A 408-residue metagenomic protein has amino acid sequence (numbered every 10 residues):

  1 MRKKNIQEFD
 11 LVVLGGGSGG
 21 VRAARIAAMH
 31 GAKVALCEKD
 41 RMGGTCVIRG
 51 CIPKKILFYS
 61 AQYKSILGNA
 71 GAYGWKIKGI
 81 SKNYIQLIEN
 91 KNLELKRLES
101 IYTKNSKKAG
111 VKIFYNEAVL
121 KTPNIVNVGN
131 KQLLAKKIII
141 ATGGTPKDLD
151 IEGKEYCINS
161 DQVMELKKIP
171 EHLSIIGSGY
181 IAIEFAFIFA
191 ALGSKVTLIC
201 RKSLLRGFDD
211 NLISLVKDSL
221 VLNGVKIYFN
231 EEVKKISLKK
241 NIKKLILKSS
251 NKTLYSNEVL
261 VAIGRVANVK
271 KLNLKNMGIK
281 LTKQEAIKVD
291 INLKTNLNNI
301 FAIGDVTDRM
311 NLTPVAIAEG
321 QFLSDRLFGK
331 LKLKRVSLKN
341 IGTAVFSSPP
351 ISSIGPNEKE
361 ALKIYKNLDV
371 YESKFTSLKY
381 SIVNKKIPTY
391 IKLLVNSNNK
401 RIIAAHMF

Functional and structural regions predicted by a protein language model:
M1-R22, M29, L212, V306-F408: Mid-to-C-terminal Rossmann-like scaffold of FAD/NAD(P)H-dependent oxidoreductases
R2-F9, R25-A32, C37-I169, K202-R206 (+7 more regions): Glycine-rich flavin
V12-L14, A118, L133-G143, I175-I176 (+5 more regions): Short hydrophobic core segments
G15-S18, K39-D40, I176-G179, D305: Glycine-rich Rossmann-fold phosphate-binding loop(s) that bind the pyrophosphate of adenine dinucleotide cofactors
G19-I26, C157, A182-F185, V269: Short glycine/serine/threonine-rich phosphate/pyrophosphate-binding segments that cradle anionic phosphate groups
C51, I140-K195, K226, K275-M277 (+1 more regions): Glycine-rich dinucleotide-binding loop and its adjacent helix/turn
K154-P170, L254-K330: FAD-site-proximal beta/loop scaffold in flavoenzymes
